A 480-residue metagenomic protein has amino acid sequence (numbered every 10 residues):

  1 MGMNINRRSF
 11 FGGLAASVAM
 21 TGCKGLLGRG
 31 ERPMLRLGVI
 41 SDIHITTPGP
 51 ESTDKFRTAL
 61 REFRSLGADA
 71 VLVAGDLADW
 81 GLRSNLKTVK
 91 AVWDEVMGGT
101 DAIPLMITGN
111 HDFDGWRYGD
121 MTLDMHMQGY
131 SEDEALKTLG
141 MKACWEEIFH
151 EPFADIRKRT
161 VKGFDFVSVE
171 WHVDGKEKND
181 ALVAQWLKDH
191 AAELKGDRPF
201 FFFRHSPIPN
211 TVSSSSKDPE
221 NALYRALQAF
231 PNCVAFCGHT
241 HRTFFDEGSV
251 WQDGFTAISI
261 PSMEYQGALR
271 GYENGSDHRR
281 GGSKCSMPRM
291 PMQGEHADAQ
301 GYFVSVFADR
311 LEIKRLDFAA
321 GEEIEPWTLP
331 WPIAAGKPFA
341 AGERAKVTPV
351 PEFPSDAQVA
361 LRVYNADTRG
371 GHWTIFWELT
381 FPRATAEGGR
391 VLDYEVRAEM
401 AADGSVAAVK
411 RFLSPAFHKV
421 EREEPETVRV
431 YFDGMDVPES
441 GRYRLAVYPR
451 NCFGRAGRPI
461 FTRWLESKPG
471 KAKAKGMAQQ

Functional and structural regions predicted by a protein language model:
G2-V18: N-terminal secretory signal peptides and thylakoid transit peptides that target proteins across membranes
L26-L86: N-terminal active-site segment of His-dependent metallophosphoesterases
I40-S41, V71-D76, P104-N110, F202-H205 (+2 more regions): Active-site neighborhood of phospho(di)ester-bond hydrolases with catalytic His/Asp-centered motifs
R83-L194, A222-A229, F245-P291, E295 (+1 more regions): Extended active-site neighborhood of metal-dependent phosphoesterases/phosphodiesterases
A191-V212: Short acidic, glycine-rich surface-loop motifs adjacent to enzyme active sites
S283-P415, I460, W464-Q480: A short C-terminal boundary segment appended to hydrolase-like catalytic domains
E423-E439: Signal that preferentially marks extracellular ectodomain short beta-strand elements of beta-sandwich modules
V437-G454: Beta-strand-rich modules
